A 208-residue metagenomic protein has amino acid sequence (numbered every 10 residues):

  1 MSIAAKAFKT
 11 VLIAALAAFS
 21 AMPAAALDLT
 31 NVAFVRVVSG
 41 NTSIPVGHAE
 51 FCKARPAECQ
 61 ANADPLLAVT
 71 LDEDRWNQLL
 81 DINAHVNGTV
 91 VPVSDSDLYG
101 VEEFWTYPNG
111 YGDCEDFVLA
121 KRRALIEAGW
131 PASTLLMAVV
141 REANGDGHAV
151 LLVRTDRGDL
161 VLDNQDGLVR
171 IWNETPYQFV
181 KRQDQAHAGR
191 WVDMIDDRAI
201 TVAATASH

Functional and structural regions predicted by a protein language model:
S2-L12: Bacterial N-terminal signal peptides that target proteins for export
A4, P23-H208: A structural boundary/capping signal
I13-A14, A24: Cleavable N-terminal signal peptides
L16-A17, A49: Residue-level detector of alpha-helical transmembrane segments in integral membrane proteins
